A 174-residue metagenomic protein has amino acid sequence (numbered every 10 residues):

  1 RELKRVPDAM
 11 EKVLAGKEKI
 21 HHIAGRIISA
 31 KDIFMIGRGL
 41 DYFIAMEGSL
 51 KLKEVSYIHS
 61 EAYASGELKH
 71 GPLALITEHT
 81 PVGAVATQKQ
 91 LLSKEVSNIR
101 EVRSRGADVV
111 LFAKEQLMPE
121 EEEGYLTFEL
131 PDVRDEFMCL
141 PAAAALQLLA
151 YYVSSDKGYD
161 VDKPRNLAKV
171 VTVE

Functional and structural regions predicted by a protein language model:
R1-E174: A SIS-like phosphosugar-recognition module
